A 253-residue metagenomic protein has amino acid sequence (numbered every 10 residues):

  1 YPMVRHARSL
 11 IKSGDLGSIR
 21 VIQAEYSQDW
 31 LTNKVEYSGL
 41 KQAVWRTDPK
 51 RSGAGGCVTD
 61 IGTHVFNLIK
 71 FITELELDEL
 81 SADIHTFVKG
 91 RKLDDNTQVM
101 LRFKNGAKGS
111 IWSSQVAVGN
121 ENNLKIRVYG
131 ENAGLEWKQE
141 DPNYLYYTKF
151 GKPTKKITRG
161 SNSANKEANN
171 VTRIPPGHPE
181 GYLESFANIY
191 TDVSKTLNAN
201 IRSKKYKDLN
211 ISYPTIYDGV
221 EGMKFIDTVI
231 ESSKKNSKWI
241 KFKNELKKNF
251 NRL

Functional and structural regions predicted by a protein language model:
Y1-R5, T59, T63-N67, E180 (+2 more regions): A structural signal for well-ordered alpha-helical segments within the folded catalytic domains of diverse enzymes
Y1-R91, Q98, L145, N169 (+1 more regions): Predominantly a Rossmann-like dinucleotide-binding segment in NAD(P)-dependent oxidoreductases
T47-K50, N169-G177, N200-K207: Short glycine/proline-rich turn/loop motifs
S52-C57, H85-F87, P175-Y182, D208-I216: Active-site rim elements
S81, M100, S110-W112: Structured core elements
F87-D94, K104-N188: NAD(P)-dinucleotide binding in Rossmann-like oxidoreductases
N96-T97, N210: Short loop/turn microsegments at loop-to-beta-strand junctions
K138, K152, T191-L253: C-terminal helix-rich "cap/oligomerization" subdomain common to oxidoreductases
